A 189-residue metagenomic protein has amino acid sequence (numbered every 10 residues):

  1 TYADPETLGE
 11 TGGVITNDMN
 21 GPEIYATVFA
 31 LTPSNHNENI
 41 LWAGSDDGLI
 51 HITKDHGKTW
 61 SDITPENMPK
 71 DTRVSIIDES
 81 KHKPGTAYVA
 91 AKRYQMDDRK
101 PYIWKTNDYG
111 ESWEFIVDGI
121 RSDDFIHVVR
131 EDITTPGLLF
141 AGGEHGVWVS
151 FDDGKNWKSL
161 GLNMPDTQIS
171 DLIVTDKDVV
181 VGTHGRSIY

Functional and structural regions predicted by a protein language model:
T1-Y189: Beta-propeller blade termini and top-face loops
